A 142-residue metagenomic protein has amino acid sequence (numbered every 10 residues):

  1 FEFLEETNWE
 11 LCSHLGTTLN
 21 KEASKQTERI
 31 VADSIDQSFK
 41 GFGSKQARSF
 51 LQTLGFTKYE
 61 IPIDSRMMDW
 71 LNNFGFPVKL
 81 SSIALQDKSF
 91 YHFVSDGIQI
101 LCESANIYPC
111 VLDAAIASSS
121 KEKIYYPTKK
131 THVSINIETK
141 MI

Functional and structural regions predicted by a protein language model:
F1-F3: Non-catalytic DNA-binding core/recognition domains of DNA-processing enzymes
N8-I142: C-terminal accessory module of base-excision DNA glycosylases/AP lyases that mediates lesion recognition and DNA
